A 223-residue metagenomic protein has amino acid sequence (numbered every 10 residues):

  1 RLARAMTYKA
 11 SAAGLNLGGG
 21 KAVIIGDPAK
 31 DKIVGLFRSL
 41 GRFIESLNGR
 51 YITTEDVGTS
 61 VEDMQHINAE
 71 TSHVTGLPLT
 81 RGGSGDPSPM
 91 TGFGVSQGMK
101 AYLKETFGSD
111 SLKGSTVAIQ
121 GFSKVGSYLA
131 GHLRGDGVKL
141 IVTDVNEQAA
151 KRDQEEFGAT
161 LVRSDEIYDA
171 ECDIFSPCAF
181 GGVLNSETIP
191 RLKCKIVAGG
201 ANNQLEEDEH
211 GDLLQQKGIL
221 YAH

Functional and structural regions predicted by a protein language model:
R1-G82: N-terminal ligand-binding/catalytic initiation module
A10, K124-L129, V183-L184, L205-E207: Short glycine/serine/threonine-rich phosphate/pyrophosphate-binding segments that cradle anionic phosphate groups
R42, G131, K151, D165 (+2 more regions): Alpha-helical segments flanking ligand/cofactor-binding loops in enzyme cores
E45-G49, K113, L133-K139, A170 (+2 more regions): Short, surface-exposed connector motifs at secondary-structure boundaries
Y51-E55, T75-L79, V142-D144, R163 (+3 more regions): General beta-strand structural signal in soluble alpha/beta enzymes
D86-C172: Glycine-rich phosphate/diphosphate-binding loop of Rossmann-like nucleotide-binding domains
E156-K193, N202: Catalytic core of soluble alpha/beta enzymes
L184, T188-H223: Rossmann-fold NAD(P)-binding glycine/threonine-rich loop
